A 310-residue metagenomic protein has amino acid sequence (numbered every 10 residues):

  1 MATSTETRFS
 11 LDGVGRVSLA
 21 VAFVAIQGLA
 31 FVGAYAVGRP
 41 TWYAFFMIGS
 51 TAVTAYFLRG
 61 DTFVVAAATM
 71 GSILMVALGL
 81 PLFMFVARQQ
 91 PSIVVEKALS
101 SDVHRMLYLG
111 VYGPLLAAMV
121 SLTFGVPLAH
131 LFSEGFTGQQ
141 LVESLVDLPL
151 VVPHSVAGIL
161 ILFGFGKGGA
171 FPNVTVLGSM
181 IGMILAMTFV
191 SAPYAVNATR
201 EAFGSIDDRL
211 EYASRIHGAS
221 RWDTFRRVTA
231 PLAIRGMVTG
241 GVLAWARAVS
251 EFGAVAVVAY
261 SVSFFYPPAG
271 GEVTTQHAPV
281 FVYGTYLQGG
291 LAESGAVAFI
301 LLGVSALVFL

Functional and structural regions predicted by a protein language model:
M1-L11: Short, Lys/Arg-rich, polar N-terminal cytosolic tail immediately upstream of the first transmembrane signal-anchor
L11-S92, S100-G204, L232-G253, V257-Y260 (+2 more regions): Membrane-water interface segments at the C-terminal ends of transmembrane alpha-helices in multi-pass inner-membrane
I181, L210, T274-Q276: Short, conserved glycine- and acidic-residue-centered signature motifs in active-site or ligand-binding loops
E201-Y212, R221, I234, A278: Transmembrane helix boundary and interhelical loop/hinge segments in multi-pass membrane proteins
H217-G218, P231: Glycine/proline-centered hinge or cleavage motifs at structural transition points of membrane proteins
V262-Y286: Short hydrophobic, aromatic-rich alpha-helical segments embedded in or entering the lipid bilayer of multi-pass
